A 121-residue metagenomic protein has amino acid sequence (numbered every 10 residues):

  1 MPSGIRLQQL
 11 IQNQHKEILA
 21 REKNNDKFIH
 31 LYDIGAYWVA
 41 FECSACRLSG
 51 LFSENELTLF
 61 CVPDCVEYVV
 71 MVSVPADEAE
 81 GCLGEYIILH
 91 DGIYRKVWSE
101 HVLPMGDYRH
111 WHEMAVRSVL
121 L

Functional and structural regions predicted by a protein language model:
M1-L121: Basic, polar low-complexity surface loops/patches
